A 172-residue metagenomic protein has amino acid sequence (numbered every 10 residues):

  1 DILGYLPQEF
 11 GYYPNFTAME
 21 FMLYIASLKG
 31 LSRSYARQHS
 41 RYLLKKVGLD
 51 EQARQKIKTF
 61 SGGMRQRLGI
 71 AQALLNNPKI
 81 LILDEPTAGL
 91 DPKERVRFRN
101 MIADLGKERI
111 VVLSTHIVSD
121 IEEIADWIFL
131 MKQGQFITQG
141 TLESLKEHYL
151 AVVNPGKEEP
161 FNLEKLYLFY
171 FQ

Functional and structural regions predicted by a protein language model:
L23, S27, S34-Q52: Conserved ABC ATPase "signature" region
K56-F60: Conserved ABC ATPase signature
I70, F98: Hydrophobic anchor residue at the start of the ABC signature
N77: Conserved catalytic motifs of ABC-family nucleotide-binding domains
L81-D84: Catalytic Walker B motif of ABC-type/P-loop ATPase nucleotide-binding domains
T87-A88, V118: Short loop immediately C-terminal to the Walker-B catalytic DE motif in ABC-type ATPase nucleotide-binding domains
